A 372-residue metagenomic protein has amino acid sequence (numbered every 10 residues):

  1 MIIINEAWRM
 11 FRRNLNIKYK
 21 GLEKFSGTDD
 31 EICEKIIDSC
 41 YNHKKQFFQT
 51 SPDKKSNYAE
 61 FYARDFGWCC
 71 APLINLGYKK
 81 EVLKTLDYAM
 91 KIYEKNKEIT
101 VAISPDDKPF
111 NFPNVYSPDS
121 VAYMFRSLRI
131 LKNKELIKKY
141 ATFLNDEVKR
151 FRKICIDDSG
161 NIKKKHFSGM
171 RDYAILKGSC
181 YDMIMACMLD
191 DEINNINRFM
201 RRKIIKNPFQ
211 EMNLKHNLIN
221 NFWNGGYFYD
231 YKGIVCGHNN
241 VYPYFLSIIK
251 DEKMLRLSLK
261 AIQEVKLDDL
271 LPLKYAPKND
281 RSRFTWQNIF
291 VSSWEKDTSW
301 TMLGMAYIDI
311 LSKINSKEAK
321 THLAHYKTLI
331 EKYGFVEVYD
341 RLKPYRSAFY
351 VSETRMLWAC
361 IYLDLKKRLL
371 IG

Functional and structural regions predicted by a protein language model:
I2-E60, K84-N114, D146-K177, M212-S299 (+1 more regions): Extended glycan-interaction surfaces of carbohydrate-active proteins
A63-I92, L131-K134, N239-E252, M305-K317 (+1 more regions): Alpha-helical support elements that line or immediately flank enzyme active sites and cofactor-binding pockets
C70-N75, E81-Y88, P113-F151, G178 (+1 more regions): Substrate-binding cleft of carbohydrate-active enzyme catalytic domains
V82, I137, F199-R202, E211 (+2 more regions): Solenoid-repeat scaffolds in large eukaryotic assemblies
R129-N133, N194, R198-R201, I248 (+2 more regions): Short coil/turn linking the two alpha-helices of tandem helical-hairpin repeats
M183-K215: Active-site neighborhood of glycoside hydrolase catalytic domains
F290-I314: C-terminal substrate/ligand-recognition segments
